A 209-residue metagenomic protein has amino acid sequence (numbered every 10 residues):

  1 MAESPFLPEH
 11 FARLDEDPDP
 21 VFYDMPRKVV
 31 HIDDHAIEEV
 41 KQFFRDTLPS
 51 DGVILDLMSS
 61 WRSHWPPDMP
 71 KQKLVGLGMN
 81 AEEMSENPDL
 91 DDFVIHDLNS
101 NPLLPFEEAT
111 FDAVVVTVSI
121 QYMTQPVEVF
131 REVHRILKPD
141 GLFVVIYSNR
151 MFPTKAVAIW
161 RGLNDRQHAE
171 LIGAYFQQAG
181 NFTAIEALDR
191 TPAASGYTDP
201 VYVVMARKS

Functional and structural regions predicted by a protein language model:
A2-P49: Class I SAM-dependent methyltransferase Rossmann-like catalytic core, especially the SAM/SAH-binding loop
E39, L163-E186: Short alpha-helix
D46-L104: Class I SAM-dependent methyltransferase SAM/SAH-binding core
N101-V114: A short acidic, Gly/Pro-enriched loop at the edge of an enzyme's catalytic core that lines a small-molecule cofactor
D112-V127: A short SAM/SAH-binding and catalytic strip from SAM-dependent methyltransferases
V127-L142: A short glycine-rich, Lys/Arg-flanked "PGG" loop and its adjoining helix->strand segment in the class I
L142-G173: Conserved class I S-adenosyl-L-methionine
G180-N181, D189-S209: Core SAM-dependent methyltransferase catalytic element
